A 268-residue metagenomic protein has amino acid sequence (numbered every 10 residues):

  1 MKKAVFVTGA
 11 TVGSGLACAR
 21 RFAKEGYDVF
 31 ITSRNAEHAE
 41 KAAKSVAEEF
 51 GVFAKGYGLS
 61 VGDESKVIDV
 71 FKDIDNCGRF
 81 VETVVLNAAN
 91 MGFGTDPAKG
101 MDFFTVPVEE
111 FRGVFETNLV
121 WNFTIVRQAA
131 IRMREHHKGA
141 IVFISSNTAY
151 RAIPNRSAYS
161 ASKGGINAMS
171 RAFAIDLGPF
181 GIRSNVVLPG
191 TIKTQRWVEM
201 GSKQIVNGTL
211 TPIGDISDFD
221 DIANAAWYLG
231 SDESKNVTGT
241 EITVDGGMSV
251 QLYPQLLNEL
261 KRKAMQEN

Functional and structural regions predicted by a protein language model:
G9-G13, N35: Conserved glycine-rich cofactor-binding loop
T95-R112, N207: Substrate-binding pocket helix/loop in short-chain dehydrogenase/reductase
F104-F123, K138, V142, Y159 (+2 more regions): Catalytic Tyr-X3-Lys loop
V126, S162, S170: Active-site helix of classical SDR
I131, I175-D176, K235: Alpha-helical segment proximal to the catalytic Tyr-Lys
S146: Residue(s) in the substrate-gating loop at a strand-loop-helix junction that position the organic substrate next
G178, R183, V237-G239: Short, small/polar-rich loop/turn modules that mediate ligand/substrate recognition or access, typified
V186, I205-V237, V244-G246: C-terminal helical subdomain
